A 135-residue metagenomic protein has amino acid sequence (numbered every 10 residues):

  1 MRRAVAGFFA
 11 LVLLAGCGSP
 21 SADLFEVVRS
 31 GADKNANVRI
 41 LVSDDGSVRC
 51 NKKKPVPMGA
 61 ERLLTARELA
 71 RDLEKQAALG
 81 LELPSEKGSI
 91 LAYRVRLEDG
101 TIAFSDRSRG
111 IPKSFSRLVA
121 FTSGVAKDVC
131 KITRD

Functional and structural regions predicted by a protein language model:
M1-F8: Bacterial N-terminal signal peptides that target proteins for export
L14-G16: C-terminal motif of bacterial Sec signal peptides marking the signal peptidase cleavage site
G18-V28, Q76-D135: Short, well-ordered, aromatic-rich surface patches in folded extracellular/luminal domains
D33-R39, G88-I90: Short, surface-exposed coil-to-beta transition loops
K34, M58-E61, R107-S114: Extracytoplasmic/periplasmic, Sec-exported soluble proteins
A36-R62: Post-signal-peptide N-terminal segment of Sec-exported extracytoplasmic proteins
V42, A66, Y93-V95: Residue-level detector of buried hydrophobic side-chain packing in well-ordered secondary-structure elements
V56-P84: Mature extracytoplasmic domains of secretory-pathway proteins
